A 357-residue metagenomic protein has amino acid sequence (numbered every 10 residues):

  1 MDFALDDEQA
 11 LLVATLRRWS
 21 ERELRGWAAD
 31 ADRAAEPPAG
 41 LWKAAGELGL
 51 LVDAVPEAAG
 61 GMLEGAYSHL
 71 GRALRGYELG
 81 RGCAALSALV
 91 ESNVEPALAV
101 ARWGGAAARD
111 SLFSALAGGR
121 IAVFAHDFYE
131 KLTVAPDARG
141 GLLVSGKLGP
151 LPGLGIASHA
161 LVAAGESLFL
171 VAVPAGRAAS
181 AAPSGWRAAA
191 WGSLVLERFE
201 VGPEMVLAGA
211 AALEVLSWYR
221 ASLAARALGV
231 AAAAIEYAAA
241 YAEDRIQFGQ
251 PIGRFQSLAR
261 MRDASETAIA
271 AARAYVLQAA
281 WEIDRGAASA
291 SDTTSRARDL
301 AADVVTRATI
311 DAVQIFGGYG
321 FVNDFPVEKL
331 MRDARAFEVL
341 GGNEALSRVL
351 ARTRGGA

Functional and structural regions predicted by a protein language model:
M1-V90, G356-A357: Amphipathic, small/basic residue-rich leader segments at the start of a protein or domain
D2, R75, E95, F316-A357: Glycine-rich phosphate/cofactor-binding loops in nucleotide/flavin-utilizing enzymes
L5-D7, L12, S180-A270, F337: Glycine-rich beta->alpha junctions and the first turn(s) of the following alpha-helix
L24-E36, Q247-Q250, I269-L300, V313-G318 (+1 more regions): C-terminal helix-coil-helix/basic helical segment that borders enzyme active sites and/or dimer interfaces and provides
A45, L228, A232-I235, R262-A272 (+3 more regions): Alpha-helical transition-metal enzyme core signature, strongest for iron centers
G82, R102-V123: FAD-binding glycine-rich core of flavoenzymes that anchor FAD
S87-A107: N-terminal glycine-rich flavin-associated loop
A125, G141, S145-A179: A short core secondary-structure module
